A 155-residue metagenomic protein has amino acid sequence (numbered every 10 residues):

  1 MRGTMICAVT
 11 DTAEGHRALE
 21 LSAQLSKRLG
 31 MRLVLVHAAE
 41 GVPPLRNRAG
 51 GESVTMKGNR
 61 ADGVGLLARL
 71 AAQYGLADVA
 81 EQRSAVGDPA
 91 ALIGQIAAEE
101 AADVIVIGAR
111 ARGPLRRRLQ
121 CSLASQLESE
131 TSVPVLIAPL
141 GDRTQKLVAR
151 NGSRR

Functional and structural regions predicted by a protein language model:
R2-A49, S53, E130, R154-R155: Small/aliphatic-rich secondary-structure junction motif
H37-A38, G108-R110, P139-L140: Short secondary-structure boundary segments
E52-G65: A short acidic, glycine-rich active-site loop that binds or catalyzes chemistry on phosphate/adenosine moieties
S84-L92: Charged docking surfaces used in two-component/phosphorelay signaling
I96-A102: Glycine-rich phosphate-binding loop signature in dinucleotide/nucleotide-binding domains
I107-E130, T144-V148: Glycine-rich, Arg-bearing micro-motifs that act as flexible, cationic patches
G141-R155: Short, charged, intrinsically disordered terminal tails
